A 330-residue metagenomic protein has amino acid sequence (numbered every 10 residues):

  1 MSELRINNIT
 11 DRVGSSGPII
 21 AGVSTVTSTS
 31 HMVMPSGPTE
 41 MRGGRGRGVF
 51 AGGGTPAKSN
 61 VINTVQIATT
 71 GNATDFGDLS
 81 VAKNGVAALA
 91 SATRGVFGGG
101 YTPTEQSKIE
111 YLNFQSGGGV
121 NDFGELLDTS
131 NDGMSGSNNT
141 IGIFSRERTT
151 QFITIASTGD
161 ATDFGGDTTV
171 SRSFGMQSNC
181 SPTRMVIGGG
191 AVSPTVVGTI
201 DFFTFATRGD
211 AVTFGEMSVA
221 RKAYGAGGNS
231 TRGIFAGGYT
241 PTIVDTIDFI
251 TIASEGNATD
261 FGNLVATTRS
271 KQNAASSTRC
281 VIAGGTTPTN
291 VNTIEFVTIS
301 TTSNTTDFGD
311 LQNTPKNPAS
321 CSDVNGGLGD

Functional and structural regions predicted by a protein language model:
S2-D330: Polar, enzyme-active/binding microenvironments
